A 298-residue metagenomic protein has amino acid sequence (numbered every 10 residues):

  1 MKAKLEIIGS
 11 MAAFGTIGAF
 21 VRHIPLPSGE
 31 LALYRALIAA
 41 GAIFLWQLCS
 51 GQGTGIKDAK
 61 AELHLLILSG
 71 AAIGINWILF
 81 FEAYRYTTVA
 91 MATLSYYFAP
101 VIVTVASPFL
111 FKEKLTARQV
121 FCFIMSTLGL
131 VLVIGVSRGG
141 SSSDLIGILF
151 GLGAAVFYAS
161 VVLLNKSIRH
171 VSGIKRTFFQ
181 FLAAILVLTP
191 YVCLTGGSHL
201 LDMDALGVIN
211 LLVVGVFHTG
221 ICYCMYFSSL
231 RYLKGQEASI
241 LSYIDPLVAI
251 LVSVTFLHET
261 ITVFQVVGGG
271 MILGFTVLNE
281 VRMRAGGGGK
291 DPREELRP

Functional and structural regions predicted by a protein language model:
M1-A12, A40-L68, K114-V120, R138-I146 (+4 more regions): Membrane-interface interhelical linkers
M1-G41, A71, L79, G140-S167 (+1 more regions): Glycine-/small-residue-enriched transmembrane alpha-helix faces in small-molecule transporters and effluxers
L5, A92-F98, L164-I185, T219-T255: Helix-helix packing/entry segments at the starts of transmembrane helices
I7, M11, L65-L66, G70 (+6 more regions): Residue-level signature of transmembrane alpha-helical cores of multipass secondary-active transporters and flippases
I24, L31, R35, A83 (+8 more regions): Hydrophobic/aromatic residues within transmembrane alpha-helices of multi-pass small-molecule transporters
L26-I75, I102-A106, F157-V161, F178-G196 (+4 more regions): Transmembrane alpha-helices of multi-pass small-molecule transport proteins
E30, L37-G41, F81-K112, A154 (+1 more regions): Specific alpha-helical transmembrane segments that line the substrate/conduction pathway and gating interfaces
I43, Q47, I67, L115-S137 (+5 more regions): Hydrophobic transmembrane alpha-helices of multi-pass small-molecule transport proteins
